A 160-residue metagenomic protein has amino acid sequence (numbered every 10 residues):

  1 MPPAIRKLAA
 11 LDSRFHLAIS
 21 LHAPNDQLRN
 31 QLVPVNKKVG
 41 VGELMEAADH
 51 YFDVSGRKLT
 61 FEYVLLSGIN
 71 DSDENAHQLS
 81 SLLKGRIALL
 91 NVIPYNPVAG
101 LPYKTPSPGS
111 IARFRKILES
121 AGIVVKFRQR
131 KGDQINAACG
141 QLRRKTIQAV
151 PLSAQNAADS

Functional and structural regions predicted by a protein language model:
M1-A121: Conserved AdoMet/S-adenosylmethionine-binding subsite of the radical SAM
S20-L21, Q129-K131: Residues at the C-termini of beta-strands that transition into short coil/loop
V92, K126-Q129: A structural preference for short, hydrophobic beta-strand core positions in alpha/beta folds
A112, V125-F127, G140: Short alpha-helical segments used as structural interaction elements across diverse proteins
G132-S160: Radical SAM enzyme core and accessory elements
